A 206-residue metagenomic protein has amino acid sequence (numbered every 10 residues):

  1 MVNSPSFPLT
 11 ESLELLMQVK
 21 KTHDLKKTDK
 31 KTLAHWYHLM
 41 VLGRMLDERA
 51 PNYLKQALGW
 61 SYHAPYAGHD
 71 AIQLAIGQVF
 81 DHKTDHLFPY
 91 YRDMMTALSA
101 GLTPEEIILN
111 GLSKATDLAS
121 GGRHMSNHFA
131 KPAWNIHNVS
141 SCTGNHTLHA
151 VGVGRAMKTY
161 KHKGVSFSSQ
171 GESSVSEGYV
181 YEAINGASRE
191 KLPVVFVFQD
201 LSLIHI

Functional and structural regions predicted by a protein language model:
M1-T28: Charged, compositionally biased N-terminal leader segments and the immediate start of the first structured element
K27, G43-A50: Conserved N-terminal diphosphate/IPP-binding helix and adjacent helical/loop segment of trans-prenyltransferase domains
A34-Y37: Hydrophobic alpha-helical segments at protein termini of multi-pass membrane proteins
E48-E190: Cofactor-binding active-site loop characterized by glycine-rich and histidine/acidic residues
P193-V194: Short, proline-centered helix/strand-breaking motifs
Q199-S202: Short, ordered loop/turn segments at secondary-structure junctions
I204-I206: Conserved small/polar residues in nucleotide/adenosyl-binding loops
